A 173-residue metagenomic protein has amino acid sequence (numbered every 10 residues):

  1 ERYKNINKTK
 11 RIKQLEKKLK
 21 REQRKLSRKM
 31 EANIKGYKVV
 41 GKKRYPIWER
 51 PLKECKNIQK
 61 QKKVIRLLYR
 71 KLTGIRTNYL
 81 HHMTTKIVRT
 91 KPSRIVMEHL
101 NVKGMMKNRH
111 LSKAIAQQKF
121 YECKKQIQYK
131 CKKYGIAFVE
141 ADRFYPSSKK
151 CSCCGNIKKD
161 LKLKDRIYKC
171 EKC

Functional and structural regions predicted by a protein language model:
E1-C173: Positively charged, helix-rich recognition surfaces that bind polyanionic ligands
